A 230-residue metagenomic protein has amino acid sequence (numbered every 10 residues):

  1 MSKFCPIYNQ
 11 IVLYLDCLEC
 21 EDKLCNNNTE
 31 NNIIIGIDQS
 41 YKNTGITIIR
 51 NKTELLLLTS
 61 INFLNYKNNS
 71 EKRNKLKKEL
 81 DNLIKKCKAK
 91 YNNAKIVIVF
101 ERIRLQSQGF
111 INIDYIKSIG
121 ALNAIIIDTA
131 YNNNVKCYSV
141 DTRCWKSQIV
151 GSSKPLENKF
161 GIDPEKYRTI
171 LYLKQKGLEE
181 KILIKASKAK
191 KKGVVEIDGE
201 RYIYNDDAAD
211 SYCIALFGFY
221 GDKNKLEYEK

Functional and structural regions predicted by a protein language model:
M1-S2, K42: A short, compositionally biased
S2-C25: Cysteine-cluster motifs in flexible loop/terminal segments that predominantly coordinate metals
E21, N26-K230: Phosphate- and other anionic-substrate recognition elements at nucleic-acid/protein interfaces
